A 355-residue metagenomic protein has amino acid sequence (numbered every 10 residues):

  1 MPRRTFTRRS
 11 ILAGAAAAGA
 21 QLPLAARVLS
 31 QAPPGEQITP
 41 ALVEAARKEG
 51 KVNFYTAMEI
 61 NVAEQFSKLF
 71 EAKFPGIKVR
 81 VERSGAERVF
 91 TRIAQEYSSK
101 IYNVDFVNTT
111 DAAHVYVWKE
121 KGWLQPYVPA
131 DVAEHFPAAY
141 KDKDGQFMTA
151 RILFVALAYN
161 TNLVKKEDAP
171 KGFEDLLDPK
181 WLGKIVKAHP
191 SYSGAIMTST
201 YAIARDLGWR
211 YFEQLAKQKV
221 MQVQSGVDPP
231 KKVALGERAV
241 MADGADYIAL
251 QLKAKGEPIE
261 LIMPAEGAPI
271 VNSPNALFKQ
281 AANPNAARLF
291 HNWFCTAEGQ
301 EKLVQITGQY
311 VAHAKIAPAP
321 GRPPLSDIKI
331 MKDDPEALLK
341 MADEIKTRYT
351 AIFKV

Functional and structural regions predicted by a protein language model:
R4-S30: N-terminal export signals
L24, W181-S191, F294-P318: Periplasmic-binding protein-like
E36-R47, K51-G76, L157: Short, polar/charged alpha-helical segment
T56-S67, V79-Y97, Y102-P230, A234-E237: Extracytoplasmic ligand-binding site segments that recognize negatively charged/polar headgroups
A113-V117, A239-P258: A ligand-binding cleft/hinge motif common to bilobed small-molecule-binding domains
I152-L153, E213-A216, Q222-V223, K255-K279: Periplasmic-binding protein-like
A156-L163, Y201, V271-N283, F294 (+1 more regions): A bilobed periplasmic-binding-protein/Venus flytrap-type ligand-binding module shared by bacterial periplasmic
G299-V355: C-terminal capping/gating helix-and-loop segments adjacent to ligand/active sites or protein-protein/ligand interfaces
